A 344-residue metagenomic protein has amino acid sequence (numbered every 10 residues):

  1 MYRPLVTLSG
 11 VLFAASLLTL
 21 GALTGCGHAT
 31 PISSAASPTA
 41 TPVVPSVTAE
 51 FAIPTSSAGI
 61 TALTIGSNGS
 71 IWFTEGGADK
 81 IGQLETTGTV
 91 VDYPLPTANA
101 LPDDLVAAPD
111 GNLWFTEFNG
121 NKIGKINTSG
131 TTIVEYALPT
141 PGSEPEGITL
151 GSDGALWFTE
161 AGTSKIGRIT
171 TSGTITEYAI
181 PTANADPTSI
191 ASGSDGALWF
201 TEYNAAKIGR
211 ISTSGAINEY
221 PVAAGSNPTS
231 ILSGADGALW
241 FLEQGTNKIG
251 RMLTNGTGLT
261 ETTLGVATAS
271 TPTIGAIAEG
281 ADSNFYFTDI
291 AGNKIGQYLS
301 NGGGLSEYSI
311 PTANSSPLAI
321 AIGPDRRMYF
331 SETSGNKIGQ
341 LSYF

Functional and structural regions predicted by a protein language model:
Y2, L18-V47: Bacterial Sec-dependent N-terminal signal peptides
A52-S56, P94-A98, A137-P141, A179-T182 (+3 more regions): Surface loop/turn motifs at the tips and blade-to-blade linkers of beta-strand repeat domains
I65-N68, A107-G111, L150-D153, S192-D195 (+3 more regions): Residue-level detector of Asp-centered blade-edge/turn motifs that repeat once per structural unit in beta-propeller
I71-G77, L113-N119, L156-G162, L198-N204 (+3 more regions): Conserved beta-strand positions in repeat-built beta-propeller and related beta-rich domains
D79-Q83, N121-K125, S164-R168, A206-R210 (+3 more regions): A short loop-to-beta-strand structural motif that recurs across blades of beta-propeller domains
L84-T89, N127-T131, I169-T174, I211-A216 (+3 more regions): Short loop/turn segments that connect beta-strands within beta-propeller blades
L318-F344: Blade-level signature of beta-propeller repeat domains, shared across WD40, Kelch, NHL, RCC1 and BNR/Asp-box propellers
